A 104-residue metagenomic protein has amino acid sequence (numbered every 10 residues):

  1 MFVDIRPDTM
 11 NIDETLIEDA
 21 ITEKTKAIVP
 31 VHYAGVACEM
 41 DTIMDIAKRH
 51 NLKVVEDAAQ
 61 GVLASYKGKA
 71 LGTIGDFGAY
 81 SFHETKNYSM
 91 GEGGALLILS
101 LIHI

Functional and structural regions predicted by a protein language model:
V3: Hydrophobic residues at beta-strand termini and immediately following loops that shape nucleotide-binding pockets
R6-L101: Active-site phosphate-binding strand-loop segment of PLP-dependent enzymes
